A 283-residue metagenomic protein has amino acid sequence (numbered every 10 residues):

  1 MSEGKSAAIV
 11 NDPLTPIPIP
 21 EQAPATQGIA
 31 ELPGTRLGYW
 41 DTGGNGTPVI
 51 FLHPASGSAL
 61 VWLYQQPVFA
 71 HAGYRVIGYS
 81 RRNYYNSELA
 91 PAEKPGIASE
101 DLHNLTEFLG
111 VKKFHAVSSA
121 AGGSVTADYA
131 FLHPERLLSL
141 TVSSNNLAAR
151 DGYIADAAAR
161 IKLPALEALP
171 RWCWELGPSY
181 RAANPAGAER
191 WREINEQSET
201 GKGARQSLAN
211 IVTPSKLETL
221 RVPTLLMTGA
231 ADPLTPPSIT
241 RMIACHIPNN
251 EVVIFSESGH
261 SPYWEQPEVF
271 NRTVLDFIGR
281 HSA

Functional and structural regions predicted by a protein language model:
M1-V49, H71-Y74, L275, G279-A283: Alpha/beta-hydrolase fold catalytic core
T35-E88: Conserved HGGG/HGGXW glycine-rich cap/lid loop of the alpha/beta-hydrolase fold
I97-F114: Conserved acidic catalytic loop of the alpha/beta-hydrolase fold
A127-L132, L137-E167: Flexible "cap/lid" loop of the alpha/beta hydrolase fold
D151-G152, L163-T219: Conserved alpha/beta-hydrolase catalytic His-Asp/Glu region
L220, L226-T228: Short beta-strand/loop motif that positions the catalytic acidic residue of the alpha/beta-hydrolase fold
A231-T235: Acidic catalytic loop of the alpha/beta-hydrolase fold
N250-A283: Catalytic active-site module of serine/aspartate enzymes centered on a nucleophile-bearing elbow/loop
